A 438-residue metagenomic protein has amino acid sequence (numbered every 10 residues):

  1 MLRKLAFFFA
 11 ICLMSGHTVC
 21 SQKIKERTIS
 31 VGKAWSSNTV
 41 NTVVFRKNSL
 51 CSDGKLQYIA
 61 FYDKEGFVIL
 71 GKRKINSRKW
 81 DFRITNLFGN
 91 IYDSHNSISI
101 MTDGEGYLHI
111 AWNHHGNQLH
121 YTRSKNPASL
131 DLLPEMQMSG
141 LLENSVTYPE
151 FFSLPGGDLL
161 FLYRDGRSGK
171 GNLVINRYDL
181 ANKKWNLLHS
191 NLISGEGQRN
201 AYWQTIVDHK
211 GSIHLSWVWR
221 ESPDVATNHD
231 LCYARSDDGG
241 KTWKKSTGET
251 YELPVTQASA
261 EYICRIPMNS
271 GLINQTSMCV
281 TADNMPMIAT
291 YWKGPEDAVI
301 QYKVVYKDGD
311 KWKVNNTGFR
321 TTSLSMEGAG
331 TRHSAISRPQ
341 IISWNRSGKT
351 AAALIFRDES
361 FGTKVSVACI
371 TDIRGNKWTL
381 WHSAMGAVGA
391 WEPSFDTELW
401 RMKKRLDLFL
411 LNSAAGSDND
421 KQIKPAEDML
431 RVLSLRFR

Functional and structural regions predicted by a protein language model:
M1-K23: Bacterial Sec-dependent N-terminal signal peptides
Q22-R438: Extracellular, repeat-based ectodomains that mediate carbohydrate processing or recognition
